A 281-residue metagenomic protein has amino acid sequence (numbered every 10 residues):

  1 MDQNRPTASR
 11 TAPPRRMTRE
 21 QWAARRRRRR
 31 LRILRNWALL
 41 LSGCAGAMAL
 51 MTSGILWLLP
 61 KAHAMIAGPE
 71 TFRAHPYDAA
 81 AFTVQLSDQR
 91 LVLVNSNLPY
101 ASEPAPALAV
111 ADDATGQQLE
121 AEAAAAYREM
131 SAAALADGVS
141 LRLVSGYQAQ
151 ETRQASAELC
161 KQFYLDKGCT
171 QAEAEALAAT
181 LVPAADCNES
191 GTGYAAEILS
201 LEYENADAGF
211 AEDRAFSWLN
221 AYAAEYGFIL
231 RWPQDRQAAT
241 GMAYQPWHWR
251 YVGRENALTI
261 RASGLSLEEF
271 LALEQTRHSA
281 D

Functional and structural regions predicted by a protein language model:
D2-D281: Extracytoplasmic cell-surface/polysaccharide-interacting catalytic and binding patches
